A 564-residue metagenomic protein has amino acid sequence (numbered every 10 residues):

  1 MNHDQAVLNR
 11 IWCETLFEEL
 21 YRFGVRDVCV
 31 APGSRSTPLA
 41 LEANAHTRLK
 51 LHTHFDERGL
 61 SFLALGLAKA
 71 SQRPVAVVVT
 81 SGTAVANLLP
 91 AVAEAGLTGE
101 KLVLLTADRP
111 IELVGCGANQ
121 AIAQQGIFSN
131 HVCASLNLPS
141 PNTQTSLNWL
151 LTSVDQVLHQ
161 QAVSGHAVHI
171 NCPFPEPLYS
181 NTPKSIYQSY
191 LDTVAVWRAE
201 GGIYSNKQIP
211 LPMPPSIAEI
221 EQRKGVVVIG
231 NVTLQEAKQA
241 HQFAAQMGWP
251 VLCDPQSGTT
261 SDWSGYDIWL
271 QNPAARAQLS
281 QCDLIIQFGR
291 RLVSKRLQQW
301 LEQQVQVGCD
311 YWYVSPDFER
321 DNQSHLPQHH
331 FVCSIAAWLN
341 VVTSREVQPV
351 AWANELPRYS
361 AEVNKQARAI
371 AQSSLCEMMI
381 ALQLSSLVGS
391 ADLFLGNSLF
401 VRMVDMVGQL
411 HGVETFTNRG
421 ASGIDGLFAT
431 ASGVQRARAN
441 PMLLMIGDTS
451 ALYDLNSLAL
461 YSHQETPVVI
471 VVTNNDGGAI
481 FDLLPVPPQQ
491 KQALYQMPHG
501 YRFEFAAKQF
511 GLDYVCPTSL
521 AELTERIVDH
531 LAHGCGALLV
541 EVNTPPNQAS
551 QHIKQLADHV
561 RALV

Functional and structural regions predicted by a protein language model:
N2-L8, W300-L399, T518-V564: Phosphate/pyrophosphate-binding active-site segments
L8-E94: N-terminal cofactor/phosphate-binding cores enriched in small/glycine residues, especially glycine-rich loops such as
C13-F17, G24, A31-R35, L39-A40 (+1 more regions): Active-site diphosphate/adenylate-binding microenvironment
R26-C29, K50-H52, A70-R109, Q281-G289 (+2 more regions): A short, small-residue-rich loop immediately preceding and capping a beta-strand
N87, V228-W312, R320, L410-N440 (+3 more regions): Glycine-rich, anion-gripping cofactor-binding loops and their flanking helix/strand elements in enzyme active sites
L105, E112-S129, L136, M406-V564: Thiamine diphosphate
T106-V154, C253-Y359, E541: Glycine-rich, acidic loop regions that bind phosphate or pyrophosphate groups
G126, A167-P210, V528-V564: Glycine/aspartate-rich loop-and-adjacent alpha/beta segment that forms the canonical ThDP
